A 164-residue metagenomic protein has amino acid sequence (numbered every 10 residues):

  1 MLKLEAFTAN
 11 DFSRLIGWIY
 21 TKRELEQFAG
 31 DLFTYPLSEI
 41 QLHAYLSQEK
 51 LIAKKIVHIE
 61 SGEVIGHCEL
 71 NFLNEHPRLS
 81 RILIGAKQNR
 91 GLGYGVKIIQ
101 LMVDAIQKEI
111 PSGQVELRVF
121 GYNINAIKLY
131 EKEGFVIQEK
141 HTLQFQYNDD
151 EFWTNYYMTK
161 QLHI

Functional and structural regions predicted by a protein language model:
M1-K3: Extreme N-terminal starter segment of soluble prokaryotic enzymes
A6-F12, I16-Q88, I99, D104-A105 (+2 more regions): Acetyl-CoA-dependent GNAT
G30-D31, G91, Q114-V115: A generic structural signal for short
Y35, L92, V96, E151: Flexible, glycine- and charge-enriched loops at secondary-structure boundaries
H67, Q138-K140: Residue-level detector of high-confidence beta-strand sites
R81, N89-G93, E139: Alpha-helical hinge/cap motifs
A86-Q100, G121-K128, K132: Conserved glycine-rich acetyl-CoA-binding loop
G113-E116, F120-I127, K132-V136, L143-I164: C-terminal "cap" of GNAT-fold acetyltransferases
